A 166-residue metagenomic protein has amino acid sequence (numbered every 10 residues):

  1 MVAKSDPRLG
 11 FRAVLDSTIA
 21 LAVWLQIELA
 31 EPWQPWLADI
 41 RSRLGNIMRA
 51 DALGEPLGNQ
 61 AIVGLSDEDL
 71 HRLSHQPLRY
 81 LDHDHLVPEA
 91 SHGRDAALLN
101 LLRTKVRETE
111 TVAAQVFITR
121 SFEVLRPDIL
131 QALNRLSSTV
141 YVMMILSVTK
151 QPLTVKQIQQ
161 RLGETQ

Functional and structural regions predicted by a protein language model:
M1-Q166: Phosphate/pyrophosphate-binding loop motifs in nucleotide- or prenyl diphosphate-using proteins
